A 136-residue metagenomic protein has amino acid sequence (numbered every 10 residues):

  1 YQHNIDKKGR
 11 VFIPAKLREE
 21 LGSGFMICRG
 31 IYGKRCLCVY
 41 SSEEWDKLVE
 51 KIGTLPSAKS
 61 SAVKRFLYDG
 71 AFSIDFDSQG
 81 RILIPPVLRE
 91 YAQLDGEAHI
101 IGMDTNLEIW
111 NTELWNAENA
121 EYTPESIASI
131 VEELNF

Functional and structural regions predicted by a protein language model:
Y1-H3, K7-K8, L17-I74, S78-Q79 (+1 more regions): Flexible "stalk/tail and boundary" regions
